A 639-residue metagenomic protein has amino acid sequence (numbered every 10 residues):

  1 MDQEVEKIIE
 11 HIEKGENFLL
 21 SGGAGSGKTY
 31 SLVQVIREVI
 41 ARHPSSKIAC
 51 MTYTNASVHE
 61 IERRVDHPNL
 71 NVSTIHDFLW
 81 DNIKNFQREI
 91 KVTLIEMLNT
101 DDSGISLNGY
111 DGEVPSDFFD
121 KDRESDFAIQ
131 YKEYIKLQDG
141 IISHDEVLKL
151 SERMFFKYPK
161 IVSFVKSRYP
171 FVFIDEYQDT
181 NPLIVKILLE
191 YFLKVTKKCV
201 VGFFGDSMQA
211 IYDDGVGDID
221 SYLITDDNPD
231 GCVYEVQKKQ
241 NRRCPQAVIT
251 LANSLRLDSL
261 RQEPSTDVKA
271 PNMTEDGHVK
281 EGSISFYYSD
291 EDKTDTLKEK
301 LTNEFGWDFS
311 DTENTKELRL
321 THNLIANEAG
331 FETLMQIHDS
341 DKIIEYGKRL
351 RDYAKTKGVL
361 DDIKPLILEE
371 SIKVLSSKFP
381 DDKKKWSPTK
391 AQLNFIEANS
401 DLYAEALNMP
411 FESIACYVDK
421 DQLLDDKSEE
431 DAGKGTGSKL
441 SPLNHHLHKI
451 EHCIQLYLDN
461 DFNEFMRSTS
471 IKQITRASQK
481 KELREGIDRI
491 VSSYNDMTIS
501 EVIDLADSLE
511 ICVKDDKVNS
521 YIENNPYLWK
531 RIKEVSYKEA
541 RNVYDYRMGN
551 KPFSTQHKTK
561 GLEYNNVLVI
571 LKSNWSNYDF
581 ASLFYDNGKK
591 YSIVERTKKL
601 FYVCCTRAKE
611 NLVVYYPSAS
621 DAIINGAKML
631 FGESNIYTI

Functional and structural regions predicted by a protein language model:
M1-I639: The feature marks helicase ATPase cores and/or their adjacent C-terminal helical subdomains in SF1/SF2/AAA+ helicases
